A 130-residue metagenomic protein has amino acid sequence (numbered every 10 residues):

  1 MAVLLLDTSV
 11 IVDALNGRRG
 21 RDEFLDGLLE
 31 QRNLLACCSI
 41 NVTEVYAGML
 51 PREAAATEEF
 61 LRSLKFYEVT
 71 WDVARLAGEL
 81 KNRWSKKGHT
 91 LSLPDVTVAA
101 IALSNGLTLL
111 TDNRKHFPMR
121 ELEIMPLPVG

Functional and structural regions predicted by a protein language model:
M1-C37, Y46-R62, G130: Short, well-structured N-terminal submotif of metal-dependent ribonuclease cores
M1-V3, A99-G130: Acidic, PIN/NYN-like endoribonuclease modules and their adjacent C-terminal/linker elements
S9, E23, D72, V96-T97 (+1 more regions): Active-site phosphate/pyrophosphate-handling residues
I11-V12, V42-V45, A74, F117: A generic structural signal for short hydrophobic patches within well-formed alpha-helices
R19, A36, I40, R52 (+3 more regions): Residues at secondary-structure transition points
R21-D22, V42, A54-T57, A74-A77 (+1 more regions): A general structural signal for well-ordered alpha-helical segments in protein cores
Q31-R32, S63-L64, K87, N105 (+1 more regions): Structured helix-beta-strand junction loops
F66-D112: Active-site neighborhoods of divalent-metal-dependent phosphate/nucleic-acid chemistry enzymes
